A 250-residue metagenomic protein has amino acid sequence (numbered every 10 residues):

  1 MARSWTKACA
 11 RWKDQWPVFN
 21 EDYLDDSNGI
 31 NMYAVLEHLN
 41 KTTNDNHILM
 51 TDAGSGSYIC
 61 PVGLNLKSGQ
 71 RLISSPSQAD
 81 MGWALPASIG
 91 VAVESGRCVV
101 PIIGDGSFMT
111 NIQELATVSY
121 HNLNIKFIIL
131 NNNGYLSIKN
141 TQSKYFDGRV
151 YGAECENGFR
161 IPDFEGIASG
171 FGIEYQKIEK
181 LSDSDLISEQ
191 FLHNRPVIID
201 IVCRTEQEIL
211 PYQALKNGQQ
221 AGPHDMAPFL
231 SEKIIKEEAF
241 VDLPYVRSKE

Functional and structural regions predicted by a protein language model:
M1-K7: Terminal amphipathic helices with adjacent charged low-complexity linkers/tails
T6, K13, R247-E250: Conserved internal helical-beta-strand scaffold that buttresses enzyme catalytic cores
A8-E94: Active-site diphosphate/adenylate-binding microenvironment
Y58-E250: Thiamine diphosphate
